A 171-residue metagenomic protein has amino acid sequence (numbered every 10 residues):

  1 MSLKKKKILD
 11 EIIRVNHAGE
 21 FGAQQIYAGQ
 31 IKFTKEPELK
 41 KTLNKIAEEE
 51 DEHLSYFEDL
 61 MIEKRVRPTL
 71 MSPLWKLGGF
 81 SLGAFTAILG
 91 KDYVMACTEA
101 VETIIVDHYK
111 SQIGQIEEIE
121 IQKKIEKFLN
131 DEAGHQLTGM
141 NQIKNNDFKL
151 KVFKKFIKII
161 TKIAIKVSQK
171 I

Functional and structural regions predicted by a protein language model:
M1-I171: Non-heme di-metal
